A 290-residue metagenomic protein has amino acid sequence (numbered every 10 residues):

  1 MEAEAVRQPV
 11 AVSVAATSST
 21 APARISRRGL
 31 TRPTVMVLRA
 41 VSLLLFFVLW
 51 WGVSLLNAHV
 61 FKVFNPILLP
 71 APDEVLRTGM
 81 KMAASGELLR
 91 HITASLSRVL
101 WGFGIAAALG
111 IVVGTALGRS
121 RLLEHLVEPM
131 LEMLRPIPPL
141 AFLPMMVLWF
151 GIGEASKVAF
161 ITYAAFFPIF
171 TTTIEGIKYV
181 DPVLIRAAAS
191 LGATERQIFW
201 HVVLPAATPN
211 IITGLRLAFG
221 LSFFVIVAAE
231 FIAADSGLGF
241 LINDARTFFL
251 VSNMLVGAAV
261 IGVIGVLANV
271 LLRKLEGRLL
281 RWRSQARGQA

Functional and structural regions predicted by a protein language model:
M1-L44, V270-A290: Transmembrane alpha-helical segments of polytopic membrane transport and secretion proteins
A23-G29, L56-G104: Periplasmic/extracellular loop-to-transmembrane helix junction in inner-membrane transport proteins
T34-V60: N-terminal signal-anchor transmembrane alpha helix
W101-L131: Transmembrane-helix boundary motif in ABC transporter permease subunits
P129, T172-G214, L238, I242: Short cytoplasmic-facing helical segments at TM-TM junctions of multi-pass membrane proteins
E132-P168, E175-G176: Generic hydrophobic transmembrane alpha-helix motif, especially the helices
A159, Y163, E195-A228, S252 (+2 more regions): Transmembrane alpha-helices
L238-K274: Hydrophobic alpha-helical transmembrane segments of polytopic membrane proteins
